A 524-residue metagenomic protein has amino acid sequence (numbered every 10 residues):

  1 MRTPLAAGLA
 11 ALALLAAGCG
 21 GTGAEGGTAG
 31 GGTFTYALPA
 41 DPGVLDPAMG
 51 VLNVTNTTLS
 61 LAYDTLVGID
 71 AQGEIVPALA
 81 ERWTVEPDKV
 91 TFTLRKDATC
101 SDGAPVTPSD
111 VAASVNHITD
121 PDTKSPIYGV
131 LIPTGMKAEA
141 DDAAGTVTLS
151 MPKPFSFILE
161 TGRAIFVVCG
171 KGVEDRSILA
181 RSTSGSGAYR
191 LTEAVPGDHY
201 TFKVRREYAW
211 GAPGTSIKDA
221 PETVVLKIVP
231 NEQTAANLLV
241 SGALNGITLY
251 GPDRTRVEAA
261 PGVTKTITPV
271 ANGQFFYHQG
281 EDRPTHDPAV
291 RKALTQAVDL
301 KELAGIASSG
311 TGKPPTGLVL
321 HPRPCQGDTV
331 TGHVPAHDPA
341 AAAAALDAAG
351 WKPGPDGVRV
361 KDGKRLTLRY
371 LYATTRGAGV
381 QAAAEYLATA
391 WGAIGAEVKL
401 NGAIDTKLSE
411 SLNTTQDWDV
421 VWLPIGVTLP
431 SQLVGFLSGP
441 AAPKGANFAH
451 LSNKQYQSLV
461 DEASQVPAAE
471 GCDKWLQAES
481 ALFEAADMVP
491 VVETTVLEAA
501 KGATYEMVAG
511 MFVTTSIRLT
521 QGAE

Functional and structural regions predicted by a protein language model:
T28-A29, V195-D198, V298-T329, A378-A388 (+1 more regions): Detector for C-terminal structural segments
A37-P87, N116, S184: N-terminal lobe/hinge region of extracytoplasmic solute-binding protein
E81-K124, G145-T148, P284-H286: Aromatic- and charge-enriched surface segment that lines or borders ligand/interaction sites
T84, K89, I127-G172, E193-V195: Surface-exposed binding/hinge segments that line and control ligand-binding clefts or catalytic entry sites
G162-D219, T223, P339, A344: Gly/Pro-rich hinge or "lid" segments in bacterial periplasmic/extracellular proteins
Y208-V257, E385, E397: Ligand-site clamp/hinge motif
P314-P355, T375-Q381: Structural transition elements
K352-V427: Ligand/substrate-recognition segments at binding pockets and active sites
